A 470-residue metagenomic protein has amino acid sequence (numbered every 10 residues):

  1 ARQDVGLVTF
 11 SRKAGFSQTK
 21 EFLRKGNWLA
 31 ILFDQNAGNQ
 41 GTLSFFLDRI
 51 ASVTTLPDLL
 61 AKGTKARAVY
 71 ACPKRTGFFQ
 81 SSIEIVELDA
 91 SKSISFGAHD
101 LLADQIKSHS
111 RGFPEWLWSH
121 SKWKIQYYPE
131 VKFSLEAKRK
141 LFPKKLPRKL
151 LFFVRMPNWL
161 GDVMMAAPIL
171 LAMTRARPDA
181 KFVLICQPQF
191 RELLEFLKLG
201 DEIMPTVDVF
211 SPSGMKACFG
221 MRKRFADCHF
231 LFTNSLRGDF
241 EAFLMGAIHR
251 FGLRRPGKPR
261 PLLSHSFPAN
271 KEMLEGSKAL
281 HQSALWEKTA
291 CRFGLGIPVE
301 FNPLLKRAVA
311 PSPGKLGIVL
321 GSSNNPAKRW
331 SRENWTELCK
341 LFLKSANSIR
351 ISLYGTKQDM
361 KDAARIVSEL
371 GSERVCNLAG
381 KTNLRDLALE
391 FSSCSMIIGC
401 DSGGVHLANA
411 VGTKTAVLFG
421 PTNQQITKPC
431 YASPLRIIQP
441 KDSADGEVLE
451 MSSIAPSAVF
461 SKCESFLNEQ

Functional and structural regions predicted by a protein language model:
A1, F16, S283-E287: Hydrophobic, well-ordered secondary-structure segments
A1-K13, N39-F45, R49, I185 (+1 more regions): Catalytic core of membrane glycerolipid acyltransferases/transacylases, capturing the structured, soluble-facing
R2, A61, W335: Conserved anionic group-binding/transfer micro-motifs
G6-F10, A14-K20, L274, P326-A327: Short helix-to-loop capping/linker segments positioned immediately adjacent to catalytic or ligand/cofactor-binding
V8, W28-A30, T415: Structural motif
S11, D48-V53, T233-N234, G399-C400: Short, glycine/acidic-rich beta->alpha junctions
K13-K145, I454-V459, L467-N468: Non-catalytic C-terminal accessory region of glycerolipid acyltransferases and related lyso-lipid remodeling enzymes
R75, G97-A103, S108-R111, E130-Q470: Catalytic machinery of carbohydrate-active enzymes, primarily nucleotide-sugar-dependent glycosyltransferases
